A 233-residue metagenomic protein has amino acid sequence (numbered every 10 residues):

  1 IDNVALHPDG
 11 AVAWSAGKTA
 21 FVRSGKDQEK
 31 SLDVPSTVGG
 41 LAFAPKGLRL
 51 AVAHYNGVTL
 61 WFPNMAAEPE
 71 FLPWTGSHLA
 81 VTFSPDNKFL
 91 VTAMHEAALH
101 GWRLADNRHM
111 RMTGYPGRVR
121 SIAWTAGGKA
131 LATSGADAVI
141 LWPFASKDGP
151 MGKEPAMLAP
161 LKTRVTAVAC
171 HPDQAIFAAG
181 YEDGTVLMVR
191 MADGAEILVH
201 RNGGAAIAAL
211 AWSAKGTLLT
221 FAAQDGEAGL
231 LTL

Functional and structural regions predicted by a protein language model:
I1-L233: WD40-repeat beta-propeller superdomains and closely related acidic/aromatic-rich repeat-like regions
